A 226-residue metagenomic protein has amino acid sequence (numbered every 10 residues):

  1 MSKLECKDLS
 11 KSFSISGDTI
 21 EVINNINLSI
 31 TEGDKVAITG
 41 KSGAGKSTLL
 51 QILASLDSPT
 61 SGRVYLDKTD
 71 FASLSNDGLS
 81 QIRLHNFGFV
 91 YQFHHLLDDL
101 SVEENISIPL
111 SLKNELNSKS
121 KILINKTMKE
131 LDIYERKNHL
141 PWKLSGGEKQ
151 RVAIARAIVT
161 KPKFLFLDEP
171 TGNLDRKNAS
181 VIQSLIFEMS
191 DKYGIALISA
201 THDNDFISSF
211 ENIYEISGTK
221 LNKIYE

Functional and structural regions predicted by a protein language model:
A54: Helix-to-loop junction immediately C-terminal to a conserved catalytic motif
G62-D70: Conserved ABC transporter NBD signature motif
L84, H139, T160: Conserved signature/switch motifs of ABC ATPase nucleotide-binding domains
L100-S107: Short coil-to-helix segment of the ABC ATPase nucleotide-binding domain corresponding to the Q-loop/switch region
L140-E148: Conserved ABC ATPase signature
I154: Hydrophobic anchor residue at the start of the ABC signature
L165-D168: Catalytic Walker B motif of ABC-type/P-loop ATPase nucleotide-binding domains
